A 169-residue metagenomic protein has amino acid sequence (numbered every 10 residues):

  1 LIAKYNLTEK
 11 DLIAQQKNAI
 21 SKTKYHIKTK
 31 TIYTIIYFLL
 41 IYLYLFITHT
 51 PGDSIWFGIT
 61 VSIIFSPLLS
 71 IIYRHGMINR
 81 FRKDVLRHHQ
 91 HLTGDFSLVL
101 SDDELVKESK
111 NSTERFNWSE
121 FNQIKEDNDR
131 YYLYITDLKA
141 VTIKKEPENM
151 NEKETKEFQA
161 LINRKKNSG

Functional and structural regions predicted by a protein language model:
L1-A3, E114-F116, V141: Short beta-strand segments
L1-I47: N-terminal membrane-targeting/pre-transmembrane regions
K30, T34, S54, G58-S62: Residue-level signature of transmembrane alpha-helical entry/exit and packing/kink sites in multi-pass membrane
L45-F57: Membrane-interfacial hairpin junctions
G58-R80: Transmembrane alpha-helices and immediately adjacent membrane-cytoplasm interface residues in multi-pass integral
I72-R115: Conserved beta-hairpin
L105, E114-Y131: Phosphoinositide-dependent membrane-docking surfaces
R130-G169: A membrane-cytosol interface segment of integral membrane proteins
